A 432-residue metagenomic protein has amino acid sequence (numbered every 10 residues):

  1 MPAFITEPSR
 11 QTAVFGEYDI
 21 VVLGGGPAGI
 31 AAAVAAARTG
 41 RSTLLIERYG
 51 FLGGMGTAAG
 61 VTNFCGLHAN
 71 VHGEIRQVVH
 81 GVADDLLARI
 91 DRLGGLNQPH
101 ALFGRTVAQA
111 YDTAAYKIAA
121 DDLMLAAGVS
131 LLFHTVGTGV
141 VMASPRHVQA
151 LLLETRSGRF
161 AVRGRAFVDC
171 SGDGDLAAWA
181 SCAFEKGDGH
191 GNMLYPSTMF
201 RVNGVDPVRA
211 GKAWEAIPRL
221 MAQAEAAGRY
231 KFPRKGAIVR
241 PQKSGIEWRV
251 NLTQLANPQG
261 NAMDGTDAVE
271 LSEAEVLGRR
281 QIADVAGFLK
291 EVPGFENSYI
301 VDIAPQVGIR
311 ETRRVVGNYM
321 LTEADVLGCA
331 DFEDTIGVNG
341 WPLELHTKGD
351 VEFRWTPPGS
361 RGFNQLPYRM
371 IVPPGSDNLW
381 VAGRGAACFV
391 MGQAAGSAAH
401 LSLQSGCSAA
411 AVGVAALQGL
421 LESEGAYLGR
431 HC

Functional and structural regions predicted by a protein language model:
P2, E7, Q11-V14, M55 (+4 more regions): Flavin (FAD/FMN)-binding glycine-rich loop and adjacent Rossmann-like elements that form
P2, S9, A35, R41-S42 (+2 more regions): Conserved N-terminal/central alpha/beta ligand/cofactor-binding core
V14-G26: Beta1/beta-strand and adjacent pyrophosphate-binding region of the FAD-binding site in flavoprotein oxidoreductases
Y18, R41-S42, R165: Nucleotide donor/acceptor-binding cores
G29: N-terminal Rossmann-fold NAD(P) dinucleotide-binding loop
V34-G40, W179, A394: Alpha-helix C-terminal capping segments
